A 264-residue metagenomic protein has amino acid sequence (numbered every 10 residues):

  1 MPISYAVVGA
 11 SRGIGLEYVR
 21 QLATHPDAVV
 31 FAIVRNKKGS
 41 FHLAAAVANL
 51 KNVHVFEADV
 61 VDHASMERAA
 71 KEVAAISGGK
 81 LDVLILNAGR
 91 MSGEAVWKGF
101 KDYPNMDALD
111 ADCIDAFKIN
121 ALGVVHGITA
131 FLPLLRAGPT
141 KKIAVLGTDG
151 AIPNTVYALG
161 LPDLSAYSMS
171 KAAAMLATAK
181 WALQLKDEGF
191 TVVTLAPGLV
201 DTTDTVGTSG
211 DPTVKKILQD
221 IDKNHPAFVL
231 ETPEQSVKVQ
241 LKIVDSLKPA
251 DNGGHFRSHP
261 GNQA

Functional and structural regions predicted by a protein language model:
S11, G15-R20: N-terminal Rossmann NAD(P)H-binding glycine-rich loop of SDR-like oxidoreductase domains
A23-F41: Conserved glycine-rich Rossmann-like NAD(P)H-binding loop of the short-chain dehydrogenase/reductase
V34, T191-D201: Conserved SDR Rossmann-fold cofactor-binding beta-strand/turn motif
V47-A64: Rossmann-fold cofactor-recognition segment
V61-G78: Conserved Rossmann-fold cofactor-binding substructure of NAD(P)-dependent oxidoreductases
I85, A144, V192-L195, T205: Hydrophobic structural elements of the Rossmann-like NAD(P)H-binding subdomain that define the short-chain
R90-V125, R136-D187, L199-T202, S209-D211: Catalytic loop of short-chain dehydrogenase/reductase
T194, D211-A264: C-terminal helical subdomain
